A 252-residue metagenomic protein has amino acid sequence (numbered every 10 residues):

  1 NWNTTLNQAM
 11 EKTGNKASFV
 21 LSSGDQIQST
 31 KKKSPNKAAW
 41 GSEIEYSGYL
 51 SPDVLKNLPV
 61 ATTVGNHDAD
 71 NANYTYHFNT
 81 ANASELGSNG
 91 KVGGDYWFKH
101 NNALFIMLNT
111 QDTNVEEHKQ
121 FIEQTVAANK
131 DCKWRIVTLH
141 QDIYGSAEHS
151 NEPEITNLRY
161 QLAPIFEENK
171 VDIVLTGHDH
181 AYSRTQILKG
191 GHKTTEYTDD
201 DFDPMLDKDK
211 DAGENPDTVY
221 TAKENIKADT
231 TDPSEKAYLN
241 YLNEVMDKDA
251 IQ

Functional and structural regions predicted by a protein language model:
N1, K37-W40, H149-P153: Short, flexible loop segments at the rims of nucleotide/cofactor-binding pockets, characterized by
N1, S29, D70, V115 (+2 more regions): Short, solvent-exposed loop/turn elements at domain surfaces
N1-N36: N-terminal active-site segment of His-dependent metallophosphoesterases
T5-T13, P52, H77, Q124-C132 (+2 more regions): Structured segments of extracytoplasmic/periplasmic soluble domains in secreted or envelope-associated proteins
F19-D25, S29, L58-N66, L108-N109 (+2 more regions): Active-site neighborhood of phospho(di)ester-bond hydrolases with catalytic His/Asp-centered motifs
S34-D131, R135, T156, Q161 (+2 more regions): Extended active-site neighborhood of metal-dependent phosphoesterases/phosphodiesterases
D53, S150-E154, F166: Low-complexity, intrinsically disordered short segments enriched for Gly/Pro and polybasic residues
I143-N157: Active-site His/acidic residue clusters
